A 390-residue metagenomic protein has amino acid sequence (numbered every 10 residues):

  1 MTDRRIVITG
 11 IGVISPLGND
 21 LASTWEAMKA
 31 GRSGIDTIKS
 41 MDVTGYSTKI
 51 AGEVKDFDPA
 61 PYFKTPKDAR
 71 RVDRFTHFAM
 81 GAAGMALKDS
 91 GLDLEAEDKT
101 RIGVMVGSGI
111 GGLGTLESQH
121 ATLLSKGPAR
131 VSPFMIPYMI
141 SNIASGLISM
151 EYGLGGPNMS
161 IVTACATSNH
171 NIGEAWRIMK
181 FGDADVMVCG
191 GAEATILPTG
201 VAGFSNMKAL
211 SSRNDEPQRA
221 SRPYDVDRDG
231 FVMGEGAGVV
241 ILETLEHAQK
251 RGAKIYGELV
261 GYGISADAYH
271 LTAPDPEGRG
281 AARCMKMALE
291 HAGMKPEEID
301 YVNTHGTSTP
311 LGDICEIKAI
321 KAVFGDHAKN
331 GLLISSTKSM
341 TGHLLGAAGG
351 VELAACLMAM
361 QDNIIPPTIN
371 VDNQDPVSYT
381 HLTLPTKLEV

Functional and structural regions predicted by a protein language model:
M1-D68, S90, E246-E258, A354-I369: ACP-dependent fatty acid/polyketide chain-elongation machinery
R5-T9, D36, D215-A292, Y301: Condensing-enzyme catalytic core mediating Claisen C-C bond formation in acyl metabolism
I8, K29-T163, A192-V201, E298-G312: Conserved beta-ketoacyl condensing-enzyme motif
A22-E26, G114-P128, I178-F181, V201-N214 (+2 more regions): A glycine- and small-aliphatic-rich helix-loop capping segment at beta-alpha/alpha-beta transitions that lines
K39, D183-D229, Y262-P276, G306-D313 (+1 more regions): Acyl-CoA/ACP chain-elongation machinery
A79-L92, S141-S145, S149-E193, F231-A253 (+1 more regions): Active-site-proximal alpha-helical scaffold in enzymes
A86-D98, A248-R251, M285-D300, H327: Phosphate/pyrophosphate-binding loops at sites that engage ATP/ADP/AMP, CoA/4′-phosphopantetheine, polyphosphate
T380-T386: Conserved small/polar residues in nucleotide/adenosyl-binding loops
